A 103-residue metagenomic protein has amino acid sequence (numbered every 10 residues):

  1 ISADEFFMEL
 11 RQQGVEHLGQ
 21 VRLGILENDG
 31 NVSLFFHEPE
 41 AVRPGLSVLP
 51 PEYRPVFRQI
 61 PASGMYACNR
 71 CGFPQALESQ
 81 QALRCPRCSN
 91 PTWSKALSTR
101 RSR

Functional and structural regions predicted by a protein language model:
I1-P61: Canonical alpha-helical transmembrane segment with a positive-inside/aromatic-interface signature
A3, M65-C68: Short amphipathic alpha-helical surface patches that serve as generic macromolecular interface elements
G14, N69-A76: Alpha-helical hinge/cap motifs
P55-S63, P74-S79: Short, flexible, mixed-charge glycine/proline-rich loop motifs that serve as phosphate/nucleic-acid-contacting
A67-C71, R84-C88: Short cysteine-rich clusters marking metal-coordination/redox-active sites
L77-Q80, S94-L97: Short, non-ligating residues that shape and space the ligands of small metal-coordination modules and catalytic
